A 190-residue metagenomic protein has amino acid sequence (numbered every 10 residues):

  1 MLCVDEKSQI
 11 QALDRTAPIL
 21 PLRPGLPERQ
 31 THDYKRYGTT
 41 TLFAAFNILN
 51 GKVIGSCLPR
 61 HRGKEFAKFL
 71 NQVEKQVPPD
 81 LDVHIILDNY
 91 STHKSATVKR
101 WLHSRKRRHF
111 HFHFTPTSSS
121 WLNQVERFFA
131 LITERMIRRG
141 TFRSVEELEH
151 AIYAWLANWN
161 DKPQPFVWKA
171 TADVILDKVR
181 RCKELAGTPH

Functional and structural regions predicted by a protein language model:
M1, H84-I85: Hydrophobic "anchor" residues on beta-strands that sit immediately upstream of conserved functional sites
M1-N71, K178-L185: Extended, low-complexity cationic-aromatic segments
K7-Q9, I48-N50, Y90-T92, S118-S120 (+1 more regions): Short, solvent-exposed loop/turn segments at secondary-structure junctions
D14, E147-H190: C-terminal domain-tail junction helix/linker
R29-Y34, S104-Q124, G140-F142: RNase H-like polynucleotidyl transferase catalytic core
V53, V125-E147, N158-N160: Active-site proximal helix-loop segment of RNase H-like, two-metal nucleases, encompassing DDE(D)
H61-R62, I85-T97, P116-L122: Acidic, metal-coordinating catalytic cores used for nucleic-acid/nucleotide bond scission and strand-transfer chemistry
K64-H84: Short, basic/hydrophobic alpha-helical segments
